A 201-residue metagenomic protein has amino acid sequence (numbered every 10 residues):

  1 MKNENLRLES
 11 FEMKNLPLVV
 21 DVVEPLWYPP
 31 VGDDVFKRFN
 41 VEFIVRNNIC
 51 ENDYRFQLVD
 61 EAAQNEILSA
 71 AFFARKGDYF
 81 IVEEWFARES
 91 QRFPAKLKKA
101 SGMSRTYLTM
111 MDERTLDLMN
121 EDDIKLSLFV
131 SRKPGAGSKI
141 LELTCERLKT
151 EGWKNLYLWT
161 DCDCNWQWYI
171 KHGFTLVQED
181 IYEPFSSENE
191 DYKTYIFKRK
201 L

Functional and structural regions predicted by a protein language model:
N3-D21, R75: A short beta-loop-alpha structural element at the N-terminal edge of CoA-dependent acyl/N-acetyltransferase catalytic
E4-L6, Q64-A70, I124: Glycine-rich phosphate/pyrophosphate-binding loop shared by adenosine-nucleotide-utilizing enzymes
G32-E61, F72: Active-site rim helix/loop that mediates acceptor-substrate recognition in acyltransferases
D53-Q57, A70, L128, T194-I196: Short hydrophobic/aromatic beta-strand element in the GNAT-like acyltransferase core that lines or flanks the acyl-donor
R75-L128, P184-N189: Conserved acyl-donor/pantetheine-binding loop and adjacent beta-alpha core of acyl/acetyltransferases and related
N120-K125, L148-D161: Conserved GNAT acetyl-CoA-binding A-motif
K133-R147, K171: Conserved acetyl-CoA-binding loop-helix of GNAT-fold acetyltransferases
Y157-W159, T175-K193: Conserved catalytic-core motifs of GNAT/GCN5-like acyltransferases
